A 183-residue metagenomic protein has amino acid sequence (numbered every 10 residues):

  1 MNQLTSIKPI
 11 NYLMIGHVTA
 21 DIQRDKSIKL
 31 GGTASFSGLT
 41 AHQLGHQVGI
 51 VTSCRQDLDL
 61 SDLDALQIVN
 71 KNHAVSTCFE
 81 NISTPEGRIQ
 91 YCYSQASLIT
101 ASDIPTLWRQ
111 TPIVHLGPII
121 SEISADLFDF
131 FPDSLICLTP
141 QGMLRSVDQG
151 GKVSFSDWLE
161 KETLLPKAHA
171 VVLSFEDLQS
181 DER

Functional and structural regions predicted by a protein language model:
N2-M14, T19-I28, Q43-E122, L127-C137: Conserved N-terminal subdomain of the carbohydrate kinase-like
L4, A34-F36, A65-Q67, S156-D157: Residue-level detector of functional hotspots within protein domains
K29-Q43: Short catalytic helix/loop segments, enriched in acidic residues and glycine and frequently bearing histidine
K29-T33, I99, V153-S156: Short secondary-structure boundary/capping elements
A34, H73-A74, P140-M143: Short, acidic/turn-prone active-site loops that include or flank metal/cofactor- and phosphate-binding residues
S37-A41, G49-T52, T111, S134 (+3 more regions): Small-side-chain structural scaffolding
L116-R183: Conserved beta-alpha-beta core of the PfkB/ribokinase-like small-molecule kinase fold
